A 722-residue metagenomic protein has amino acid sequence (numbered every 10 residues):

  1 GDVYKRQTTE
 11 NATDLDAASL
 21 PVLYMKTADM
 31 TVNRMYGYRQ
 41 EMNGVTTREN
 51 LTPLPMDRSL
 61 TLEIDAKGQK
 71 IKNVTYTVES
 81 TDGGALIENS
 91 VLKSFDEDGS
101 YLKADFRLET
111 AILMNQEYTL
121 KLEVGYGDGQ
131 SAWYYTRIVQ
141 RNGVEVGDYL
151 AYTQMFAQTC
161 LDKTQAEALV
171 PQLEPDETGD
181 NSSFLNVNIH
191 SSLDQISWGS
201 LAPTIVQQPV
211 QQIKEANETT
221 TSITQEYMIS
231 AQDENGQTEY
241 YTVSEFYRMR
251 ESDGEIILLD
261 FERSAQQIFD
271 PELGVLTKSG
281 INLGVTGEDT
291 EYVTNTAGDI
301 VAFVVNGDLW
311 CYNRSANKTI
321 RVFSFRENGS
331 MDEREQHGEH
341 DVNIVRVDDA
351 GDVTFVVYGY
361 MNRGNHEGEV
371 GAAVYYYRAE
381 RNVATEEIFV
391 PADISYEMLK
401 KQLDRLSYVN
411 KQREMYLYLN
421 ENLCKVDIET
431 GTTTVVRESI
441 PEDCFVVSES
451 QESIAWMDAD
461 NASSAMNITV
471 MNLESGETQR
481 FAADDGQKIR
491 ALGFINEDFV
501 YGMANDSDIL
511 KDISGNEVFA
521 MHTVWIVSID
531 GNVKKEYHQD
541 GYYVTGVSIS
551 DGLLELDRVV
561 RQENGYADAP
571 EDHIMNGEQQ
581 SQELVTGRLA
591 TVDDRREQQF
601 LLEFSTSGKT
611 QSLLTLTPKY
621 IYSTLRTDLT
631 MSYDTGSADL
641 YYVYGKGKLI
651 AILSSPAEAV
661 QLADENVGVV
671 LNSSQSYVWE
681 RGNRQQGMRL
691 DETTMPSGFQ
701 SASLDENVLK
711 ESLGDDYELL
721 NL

Functional and structural regions predicted by a protein language model:
G1-Y4: Short, small-residue-biased leader/transition segments that mark boundaries at the very start of proteins
R6, V45-T61, K72-Y101, D105-T119 (+2 more regions): Surface-exposed, charged secondary-structure patches
T13-Y76, G84, L120-G125, S131-L201 (+18 more regions): Core segments of small alpha/beta cavity-forming domains
N89-S90, T319-E327, A384-A392, T434-E438 (+2 more regions): Beta-propeller fold detector
V139, D260-D270, Q539-Y543: Short, solvent-exposed aromatic-acidic interface loops
N235-D260, G371-R381, P570-L584: A short, surface-exposed beta-strand/turn
E369-N382, I468-E474, N516-G531: Beta-propeller blade signature
A482, D508-Y537, Y543-V547: A composition-driven surface/loop motif
